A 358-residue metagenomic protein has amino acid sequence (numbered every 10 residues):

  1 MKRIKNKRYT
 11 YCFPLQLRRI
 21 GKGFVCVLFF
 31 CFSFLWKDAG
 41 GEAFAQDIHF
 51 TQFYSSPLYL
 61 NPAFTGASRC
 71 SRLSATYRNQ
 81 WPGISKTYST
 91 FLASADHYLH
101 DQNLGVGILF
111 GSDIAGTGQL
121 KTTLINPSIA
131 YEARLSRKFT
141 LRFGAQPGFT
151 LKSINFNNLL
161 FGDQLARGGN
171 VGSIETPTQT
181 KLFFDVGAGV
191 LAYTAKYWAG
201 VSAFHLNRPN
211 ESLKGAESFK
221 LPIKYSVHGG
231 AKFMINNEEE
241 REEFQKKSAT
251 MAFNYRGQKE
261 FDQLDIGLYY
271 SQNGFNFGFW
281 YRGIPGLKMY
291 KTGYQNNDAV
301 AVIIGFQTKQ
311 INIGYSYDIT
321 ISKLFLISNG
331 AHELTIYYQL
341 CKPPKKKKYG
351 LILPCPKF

Functional and structural regions predicted by a protein language model:
M1-I20: N-terminal secretory signal peptides that target proteins for export/translocation
R18-K22, W36-G40: Glycine-biased, low-complexity coil/linker segments
V25-K37: Bacterial N-terminal signal peptides
G41-A45: Boundary at the C-terminal end of the N-terminal hydrophobic targeting segment
Q46-F358: Subset of outer-membrane beta-barrel
